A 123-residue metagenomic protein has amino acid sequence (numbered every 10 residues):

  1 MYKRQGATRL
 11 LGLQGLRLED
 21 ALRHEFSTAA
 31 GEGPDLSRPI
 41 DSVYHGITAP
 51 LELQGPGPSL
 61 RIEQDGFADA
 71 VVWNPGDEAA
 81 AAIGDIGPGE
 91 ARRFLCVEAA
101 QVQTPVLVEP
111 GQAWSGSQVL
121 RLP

Functional and structural regions predicted by a protein language model:
K3-V71: Active-site/ligand-binding surface loops and adjacent short beta/alpha elements that line catalytic pockets across
D41-P123: Beta-strand-rich recognition/accessory modules
